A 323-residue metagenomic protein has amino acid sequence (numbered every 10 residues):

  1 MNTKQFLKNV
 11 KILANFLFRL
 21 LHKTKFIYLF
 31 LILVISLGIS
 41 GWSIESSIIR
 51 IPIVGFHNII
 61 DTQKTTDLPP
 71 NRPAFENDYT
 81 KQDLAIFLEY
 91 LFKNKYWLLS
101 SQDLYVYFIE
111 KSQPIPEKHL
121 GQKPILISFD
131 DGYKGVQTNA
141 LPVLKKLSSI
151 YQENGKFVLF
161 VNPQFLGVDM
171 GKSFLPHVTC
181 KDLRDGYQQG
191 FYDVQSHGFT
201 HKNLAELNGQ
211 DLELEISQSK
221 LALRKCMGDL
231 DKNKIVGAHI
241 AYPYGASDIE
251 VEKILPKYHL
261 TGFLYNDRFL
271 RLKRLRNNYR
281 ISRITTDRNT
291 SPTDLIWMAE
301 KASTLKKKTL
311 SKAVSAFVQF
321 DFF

Functional and structural regions predicted by a protein language model:
N2-Y28, S36-I127, G135, E206-F323: C-terminal active-site subregion of NodB/CE4 polysaccharide deacetylases
V54-I60, V161-Q164, S196-F199: Short loop/turn segments at strand-loop or loop-helix junctions that form parts of catalytic or ligand-binding pockets
L126, V158-F160, D193-Q195, H239-A241: A structural signal for isolated positions on well-ordered beta-strands in alpha/beta enzyme cores
Q137-Q164: A short alpha/beta connector and helix-capping loop motif
L144-N154, L175-Q195, L272-L275: Acidic (Asp/Glu)-rich catalytic clusters
Q164-S173, H201-G209: Surface-exposed cleft-lining segments at the edges of enzyme active sites
Y187-D211: Histidine/lysine/aspartate-rich catalytic loop segments that bind and position anionic ligands
